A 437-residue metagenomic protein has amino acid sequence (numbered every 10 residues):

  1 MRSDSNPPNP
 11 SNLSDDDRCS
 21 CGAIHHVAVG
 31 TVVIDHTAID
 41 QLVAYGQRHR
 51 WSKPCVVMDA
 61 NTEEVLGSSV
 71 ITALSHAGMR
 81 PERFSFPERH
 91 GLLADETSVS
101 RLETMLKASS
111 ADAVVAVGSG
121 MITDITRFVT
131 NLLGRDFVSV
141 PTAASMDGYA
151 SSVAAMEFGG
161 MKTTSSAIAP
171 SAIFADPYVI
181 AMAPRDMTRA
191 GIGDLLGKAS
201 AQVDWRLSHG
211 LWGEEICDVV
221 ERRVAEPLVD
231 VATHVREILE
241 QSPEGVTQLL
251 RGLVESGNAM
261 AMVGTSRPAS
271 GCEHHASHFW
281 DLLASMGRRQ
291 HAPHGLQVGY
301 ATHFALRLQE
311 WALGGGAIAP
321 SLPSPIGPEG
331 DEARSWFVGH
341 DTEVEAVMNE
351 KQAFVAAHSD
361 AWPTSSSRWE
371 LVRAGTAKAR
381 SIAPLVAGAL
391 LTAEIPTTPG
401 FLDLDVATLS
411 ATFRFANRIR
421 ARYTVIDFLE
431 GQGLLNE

Functional and structural regions predicted by a protein language model:
R2-A113: ATP/NTP phosphate-donor binding region
R2-C19, G315-E437: C-terminal charged capping/lid subdomain of soluble metabolic enzymes
I24-H26, H49, L106-S109, T130 (+6 more regions): Solvent-exposed alpha-helices and their adjacent loops that cap or buttress functional pockets in soluble metabolic
H36, H49-E63, M187-G191, D405 (+2 more regions): N-terminal low-complexity or amphipathic/hydrophobic leaders
A60-L66, G118-D124, S145, C272: Gly/Ser/Thr-rich loops at beta-strand to alpha-helix junctions that form or flank small-molecule/cofactor-binding
L106-A143: A short, small-residue-rich loop immediately preceding and capping a beta-strand
N131-D230: A glycine/threonine-rich phosphate-anchoring loop and its flanking beta-alpha core in nucleotide/phosphate-binding
E226-R236, S242-W311: A conserved active-site cap/scaffold subdomain adjacent to cofactor or substrate pockets
